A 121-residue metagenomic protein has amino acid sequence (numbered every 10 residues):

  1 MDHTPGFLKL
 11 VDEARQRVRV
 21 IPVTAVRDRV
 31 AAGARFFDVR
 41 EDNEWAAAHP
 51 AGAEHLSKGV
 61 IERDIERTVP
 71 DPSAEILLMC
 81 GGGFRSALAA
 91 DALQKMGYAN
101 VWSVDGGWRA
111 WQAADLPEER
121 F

Functional and structural regions predicted by a protein language model:
M1-R35, D42-E75, G82-F121: Rhodanese-like catalytic fold shared by cysteine-dependent sulfurtransferases and DSP/PTP-type phosphatases
